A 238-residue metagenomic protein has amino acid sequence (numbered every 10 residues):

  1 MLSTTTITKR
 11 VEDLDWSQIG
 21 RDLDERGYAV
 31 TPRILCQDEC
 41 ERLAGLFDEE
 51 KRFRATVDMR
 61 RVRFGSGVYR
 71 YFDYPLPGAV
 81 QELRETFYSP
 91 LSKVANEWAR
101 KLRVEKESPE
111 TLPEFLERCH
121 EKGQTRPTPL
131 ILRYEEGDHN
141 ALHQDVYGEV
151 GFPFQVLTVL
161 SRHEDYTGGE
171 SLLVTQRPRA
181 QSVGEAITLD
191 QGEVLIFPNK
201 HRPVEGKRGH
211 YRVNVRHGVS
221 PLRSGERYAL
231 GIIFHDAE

Functional and structural regions predicted by a protein language model:
M1-E25: Fe(II)/2-oxoglutarate
Q18-F115: Non-heme Fe(II)/2-oxoglutarate
A29, Q124-E136: A short glycine-rich, His/Asp/Glu-containing loop-to-beta-strand
C36, E136, S224-G225: Short strand-connecting beta-turns/loops that link adjacent beta-strands
P129-I131, V156-T158, L230-F234: A structural signal for short, well-ordered beta-strand segments
R133-E135, G148-D165: Short, conserved beta-strand element in jelly-roll/cupin
N140-Y147: Histidine-centered catalytic micro-motifs
F152, Y166-E238: Catalytic core of Fe(II)/2-oxoglutarate
